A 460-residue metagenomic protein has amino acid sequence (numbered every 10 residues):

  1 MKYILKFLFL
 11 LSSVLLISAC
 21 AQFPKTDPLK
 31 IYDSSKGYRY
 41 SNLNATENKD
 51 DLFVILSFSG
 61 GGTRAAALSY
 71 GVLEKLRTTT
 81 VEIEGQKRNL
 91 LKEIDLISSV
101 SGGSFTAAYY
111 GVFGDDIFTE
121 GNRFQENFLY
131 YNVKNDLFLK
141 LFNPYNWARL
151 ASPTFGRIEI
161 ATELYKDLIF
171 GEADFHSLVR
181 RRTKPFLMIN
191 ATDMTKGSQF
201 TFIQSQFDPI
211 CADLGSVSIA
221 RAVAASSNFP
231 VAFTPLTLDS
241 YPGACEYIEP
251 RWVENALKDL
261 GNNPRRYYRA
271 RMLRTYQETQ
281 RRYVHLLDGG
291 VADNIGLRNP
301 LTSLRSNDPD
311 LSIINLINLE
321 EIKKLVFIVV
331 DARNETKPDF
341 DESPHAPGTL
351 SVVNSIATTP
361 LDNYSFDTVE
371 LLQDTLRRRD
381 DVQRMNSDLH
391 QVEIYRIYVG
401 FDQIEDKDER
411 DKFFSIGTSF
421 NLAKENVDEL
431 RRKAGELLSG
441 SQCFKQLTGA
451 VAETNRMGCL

Functional and structural regions predicted by a protein language model:
M1-L8: Bacterial N-terminal signal peptides that target proteins for export
S13-V14: Residue-level signal for mature regions of secreted extracellular proteins and peptides
C20-L460: Catalytic domains of lipid- and phosphate-ester/thioester hydrolases
